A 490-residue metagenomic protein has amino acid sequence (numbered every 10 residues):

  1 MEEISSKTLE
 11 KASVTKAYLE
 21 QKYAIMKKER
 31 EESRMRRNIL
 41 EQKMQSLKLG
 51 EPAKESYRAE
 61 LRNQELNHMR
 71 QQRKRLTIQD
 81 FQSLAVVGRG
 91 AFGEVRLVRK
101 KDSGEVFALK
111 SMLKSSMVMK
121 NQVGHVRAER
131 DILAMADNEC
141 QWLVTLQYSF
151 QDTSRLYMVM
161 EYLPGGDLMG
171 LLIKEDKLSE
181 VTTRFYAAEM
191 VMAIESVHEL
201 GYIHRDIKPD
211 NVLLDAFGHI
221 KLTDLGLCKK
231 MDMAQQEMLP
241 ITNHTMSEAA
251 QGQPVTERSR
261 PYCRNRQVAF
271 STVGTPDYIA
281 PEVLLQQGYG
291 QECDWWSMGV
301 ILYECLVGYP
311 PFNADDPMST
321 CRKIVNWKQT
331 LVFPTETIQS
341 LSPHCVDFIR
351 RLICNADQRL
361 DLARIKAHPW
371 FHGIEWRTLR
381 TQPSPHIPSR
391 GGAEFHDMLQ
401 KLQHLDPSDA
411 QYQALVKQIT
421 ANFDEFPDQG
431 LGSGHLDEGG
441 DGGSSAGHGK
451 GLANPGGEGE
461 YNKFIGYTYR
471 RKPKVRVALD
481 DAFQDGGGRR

Functional and structural regions predicted by a protein language model:
M1-R75: Intrinsically disordered, low-complexity regulatory segments that flank or precede the catalytic domain of eukaryotic
E2-Y18, K27-K28, E32, V268-S271 (+5 more regions): Eukaryotic Ser/Thr kinase distal regulatory-tail detector
S83-V95: Protein kinase glycine-rich loop
V106, S111-E139: Conserved N-lobe beta3->alphaC-helix segment of eukaryotic protein kinase catalytic domains
V144, T153-E161, M169-G170: A conserved loop-to-beta-strand element in the N-lobe of protein kinase catalytic cores that borders the ATP-binding
Y186-A187: Activation segment signature within eukaryotic-like protein kinase domains
C354-H386: Terminal C-lobe "cap" of eukaryotic-type protein kinase domains
